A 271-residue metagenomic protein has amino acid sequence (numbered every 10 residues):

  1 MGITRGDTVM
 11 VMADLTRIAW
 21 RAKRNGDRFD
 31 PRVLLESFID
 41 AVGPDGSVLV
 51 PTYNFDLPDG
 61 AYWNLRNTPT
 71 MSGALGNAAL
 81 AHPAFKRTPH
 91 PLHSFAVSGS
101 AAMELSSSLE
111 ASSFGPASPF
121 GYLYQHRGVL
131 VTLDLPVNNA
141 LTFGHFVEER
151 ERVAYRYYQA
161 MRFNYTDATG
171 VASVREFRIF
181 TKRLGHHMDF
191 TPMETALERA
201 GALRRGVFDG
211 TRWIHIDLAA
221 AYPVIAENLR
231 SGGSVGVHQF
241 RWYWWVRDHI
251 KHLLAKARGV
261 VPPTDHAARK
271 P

Functional and structural regions predicted by a protein language model:
M1-P271: N-terminal and secondary-structure boundary signal
